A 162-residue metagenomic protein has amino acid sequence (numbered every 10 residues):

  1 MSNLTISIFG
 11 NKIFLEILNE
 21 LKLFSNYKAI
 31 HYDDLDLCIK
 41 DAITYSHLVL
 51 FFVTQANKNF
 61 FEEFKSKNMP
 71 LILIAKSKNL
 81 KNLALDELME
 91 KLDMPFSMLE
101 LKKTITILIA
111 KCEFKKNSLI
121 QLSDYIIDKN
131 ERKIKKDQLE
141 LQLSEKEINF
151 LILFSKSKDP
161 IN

Functional and structural regions predicted by a protein language model:
S2-I6: Extreme N-terminal starter segment of soluble prokaryotic enzymes
I8-D33: Two-component/phosphorelay signaling modules centered on CheY-like receiver
N11-F14, D34-D36, V53-N57, I74-K81: Short, polar loop motifs at secondary-structure junctions
D33-H47: Acidic, metal-coordinating helix/loop segments flanking the phosphotransfer/catalytic sites of two-component signaling
E63-I120: Basic, amphipathic DNA-recognition helix from helix-turn-helix-like DNA-binding domains
P95, S157-K158: Short helix/strand-capping hinge loops at secondary-structure junctions that flank key functional elements
I107-I148, I152-S157: Short, Lys/Arg-enriched segments at the junction into DNA-binding effector domains of transcriptional regulators
I161-N162: Short acidic, hydrophobic short linear motifs in intrinsically disordered regions
